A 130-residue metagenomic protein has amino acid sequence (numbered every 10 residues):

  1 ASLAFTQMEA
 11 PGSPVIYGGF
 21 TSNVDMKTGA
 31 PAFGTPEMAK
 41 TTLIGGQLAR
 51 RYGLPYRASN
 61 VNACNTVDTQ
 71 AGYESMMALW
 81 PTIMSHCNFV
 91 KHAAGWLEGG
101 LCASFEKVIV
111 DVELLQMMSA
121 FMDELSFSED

Functional and structural regions predicted by a protein language model:
A1-D111: Glycine-rich anion/phosphate-binding loop at the beta-strand->alpha-helix junction
E106-D130: Catalytic-core signal marking the mid-to-C-terminal active-site face
